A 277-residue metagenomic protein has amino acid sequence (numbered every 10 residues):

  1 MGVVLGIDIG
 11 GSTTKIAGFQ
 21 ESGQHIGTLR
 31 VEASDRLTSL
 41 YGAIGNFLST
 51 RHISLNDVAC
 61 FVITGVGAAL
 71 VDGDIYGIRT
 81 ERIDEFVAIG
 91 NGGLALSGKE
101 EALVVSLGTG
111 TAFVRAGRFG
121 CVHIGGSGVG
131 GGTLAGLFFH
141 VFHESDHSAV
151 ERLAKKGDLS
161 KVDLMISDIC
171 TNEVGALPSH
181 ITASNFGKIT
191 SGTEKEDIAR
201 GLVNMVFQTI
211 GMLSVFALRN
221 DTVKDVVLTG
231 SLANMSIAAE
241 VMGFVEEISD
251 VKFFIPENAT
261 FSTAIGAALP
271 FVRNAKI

Functional and structural regions predicted by a protein language model:
G2-D8, V58-V62, A102-S106, G126: Short glycine-aspartate micro-motif
V3-G42: Short glycine-rich, Thr/Ser-proximal phosphate-binding strand/loop in the N-terminal lobe of ATP-dependent enzymes
D8-T13, V66, V105-G110, G128-G131 (+1 more regions): A short acidic Gly-Thr/Ser loop motif
R30-A33, I44, S49-E85, C121-H123: Short beta-strand-loop/turn "lid" adjacent to the catalytic site in phosphate-handling enzymes
I63-L70, F216-R219, V223-V245, T260: Glycine-rich phosphate-binding loops at beta-strand->alpha-helix junctions
V71, G77-V105, G110-G120, I265-F271: Conserved phosphate-binding catalytic cores of ATP/NTP-utilizing and phosphoryl-transfer enzymes
N91-L96, L134-F139, V251-I277: Glycine-rich phosphate-binding/hydrolytic loop that grips phosphoryl groups
F139-A217: Active-site rim beta-loop-alpha module in soluble metabolic enzymes
